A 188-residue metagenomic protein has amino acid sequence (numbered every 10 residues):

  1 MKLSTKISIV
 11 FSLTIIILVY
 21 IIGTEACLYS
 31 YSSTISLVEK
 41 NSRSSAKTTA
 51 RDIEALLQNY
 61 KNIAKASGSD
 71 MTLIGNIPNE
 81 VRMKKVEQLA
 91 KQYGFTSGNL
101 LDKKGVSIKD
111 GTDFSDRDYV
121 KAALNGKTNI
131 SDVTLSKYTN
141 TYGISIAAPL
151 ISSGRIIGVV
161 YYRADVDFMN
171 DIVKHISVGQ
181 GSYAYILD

Functional and structural regions predicted by a protein language model:
M1-S32: Extreme N-terminal signal-anchor transmembrane helix of membrane signaling/transducer proteins, especially in bacteria
S4, S8, T48, V81-K84 (+3 more regions): Short, conserved clusters of charged catalytic residues that mark active-site and nucleotide-handling motifs
S8, A26-L56, M169: Juxtamembrane interface helices immediately C-terminal to a transmembrane segment
L18, I22, T34-N41, A55-N59 (+2 more regions): A generic short alpha-helical patch detector that favors 3-5-residue windows in or near N-terminal regions
I35, E39, R43, K61 (+3 more regions): Short, structured helix-loop boundary elements
R43-V81, Q88, T96, L100-G111 (+1 more regions): Extracellular/periplasmic ligand-binding regions of membrane signal-transduction receptors
A90-I176, Q180-Y183: Extracytoplasmic/periplasmic ligand-binding sensor regions of membrane-associated signaling proteins
L187: Short beta-strand-to-turn element immediately C-terminal to the catalytic PLP-Schiff-base lysine in fold type I
